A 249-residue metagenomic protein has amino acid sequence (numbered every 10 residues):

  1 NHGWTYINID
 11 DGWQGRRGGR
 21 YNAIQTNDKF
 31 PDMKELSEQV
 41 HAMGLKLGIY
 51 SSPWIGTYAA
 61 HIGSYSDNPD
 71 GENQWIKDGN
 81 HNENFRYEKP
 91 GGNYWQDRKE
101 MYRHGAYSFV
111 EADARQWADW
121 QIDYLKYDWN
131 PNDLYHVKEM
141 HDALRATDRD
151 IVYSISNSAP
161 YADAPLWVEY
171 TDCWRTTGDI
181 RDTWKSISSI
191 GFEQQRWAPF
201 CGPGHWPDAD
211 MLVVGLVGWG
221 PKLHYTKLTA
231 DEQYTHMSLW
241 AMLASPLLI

Functional and structural regions predicted by a protein language model:
N1-L134: Aromatic-lined carbohydrate-binding/catalytic grooves of carbohydrate-active enzymes
A23, S64-S66, M140-H141, W167-W174: Short secondary-structure boundary/capping segments
P31-K34, H136-M140, Y225-T226: Short alpha-helical segments and helix-capping/turn motifs at coil-helix boundaries
Q39-M43, W120, A143-D150, T177 (+1 more regions): Structured segments of extracytoplasmic/periplasmic soluble domains in secreted or envelope-associated proteins
N84-P90, M101, F109, Y135 (+1 more regions): Glycan-recognition surfaces
Q121-L125, W129-A159: Extracytoplasmic, non-cytosolic globular domains
